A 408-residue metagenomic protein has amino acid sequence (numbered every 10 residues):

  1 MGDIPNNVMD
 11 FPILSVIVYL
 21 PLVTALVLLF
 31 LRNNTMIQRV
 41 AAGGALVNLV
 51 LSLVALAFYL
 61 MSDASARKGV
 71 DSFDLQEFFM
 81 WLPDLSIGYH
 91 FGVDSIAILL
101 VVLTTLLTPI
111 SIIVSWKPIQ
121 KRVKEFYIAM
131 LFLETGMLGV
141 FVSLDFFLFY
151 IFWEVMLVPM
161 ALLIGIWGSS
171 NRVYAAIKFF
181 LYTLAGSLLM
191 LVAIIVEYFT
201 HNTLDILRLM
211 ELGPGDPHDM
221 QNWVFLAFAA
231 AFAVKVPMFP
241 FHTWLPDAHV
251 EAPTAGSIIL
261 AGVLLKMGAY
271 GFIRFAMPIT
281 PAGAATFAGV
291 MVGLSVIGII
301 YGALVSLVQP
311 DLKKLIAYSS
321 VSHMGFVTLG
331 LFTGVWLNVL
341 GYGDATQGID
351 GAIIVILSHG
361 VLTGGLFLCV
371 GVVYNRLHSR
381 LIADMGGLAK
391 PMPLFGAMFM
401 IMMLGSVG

Functional and structural regions predicted by a protein language model:
M1-I13, L28-I128, N202-E211: Transmembrane helix-loop-helix hairpins at membrane boundaries of multipass inner-membrane proteins
V8-L20, V93-T104, F146-P159, Q221-V234 (+2 more regions): Structural signature of hydrophobic alpha-helical transmembrane segments
S15-F30, A42-L56, V101-S115, L133-T135 (+6 more regions): Central hydrophobic cores of alpha-helical transmembrane segments in multi-pass inner-membrane proteins across all
V18-P21, A41-G44, T104, M130 (+7 more regions): Residue-level recognition of transmembrane alpha-helices in multi-pass small-molecule transporters/permeases
T24-V27, G44-V47, L100, L107 (+14 more regions): Hydrophobic residues within membrane-embedded alpha-helical segments of Major Facilitator Superfamily
N34-M36, I128-A129, G136-M220, V305-L381: Alpha-helical multi-pass transmembrane bundles of energy-transducing inner-membrane proteins
L53, P109, T135, A185 (+2 more regions): Hydrophobic residues within the alpha-helical transmembrane core of Major Facilitator Superfamily
Y59-G88, S187-T243, D247, F272-V290 (+4 more regions): Juxtamembrane/interfacial segments at transmembrane-helix boundaries in multi-pass membrane proteins
